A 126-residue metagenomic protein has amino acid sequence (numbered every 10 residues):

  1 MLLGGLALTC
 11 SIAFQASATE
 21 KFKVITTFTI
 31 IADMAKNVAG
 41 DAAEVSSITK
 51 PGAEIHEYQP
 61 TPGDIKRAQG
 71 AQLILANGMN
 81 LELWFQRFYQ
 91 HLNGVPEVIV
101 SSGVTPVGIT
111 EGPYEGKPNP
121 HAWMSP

Functional and structural regions predicted by a protein language model:
L2-S11: Bacterial N-terminal signal peptides
F14-P126: Extracytoplasmic metal-acquisition and chelation regions
